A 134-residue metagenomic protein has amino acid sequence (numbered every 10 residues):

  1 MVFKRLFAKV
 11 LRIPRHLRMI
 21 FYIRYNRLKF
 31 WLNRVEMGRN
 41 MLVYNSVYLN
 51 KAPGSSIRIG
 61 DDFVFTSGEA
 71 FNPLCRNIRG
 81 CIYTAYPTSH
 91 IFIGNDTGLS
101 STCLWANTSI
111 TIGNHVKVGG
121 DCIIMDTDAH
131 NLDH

Functional and structural regions predicted by a protein language model:
M1-M125, N131: Domain-scale signature associated with acetyltransferase and cell-envelope carbohydrate enzymes
